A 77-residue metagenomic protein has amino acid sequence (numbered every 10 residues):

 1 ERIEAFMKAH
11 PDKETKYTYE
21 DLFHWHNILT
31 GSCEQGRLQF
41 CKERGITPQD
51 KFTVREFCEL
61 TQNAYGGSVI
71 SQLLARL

Functional and structural regions predicted by a protein language model:
E1-L77: Short, glycine-biased loop/turn motifs at secondary-structure junctions and in low-complexity Ser/Thr/Pro-rich termini
